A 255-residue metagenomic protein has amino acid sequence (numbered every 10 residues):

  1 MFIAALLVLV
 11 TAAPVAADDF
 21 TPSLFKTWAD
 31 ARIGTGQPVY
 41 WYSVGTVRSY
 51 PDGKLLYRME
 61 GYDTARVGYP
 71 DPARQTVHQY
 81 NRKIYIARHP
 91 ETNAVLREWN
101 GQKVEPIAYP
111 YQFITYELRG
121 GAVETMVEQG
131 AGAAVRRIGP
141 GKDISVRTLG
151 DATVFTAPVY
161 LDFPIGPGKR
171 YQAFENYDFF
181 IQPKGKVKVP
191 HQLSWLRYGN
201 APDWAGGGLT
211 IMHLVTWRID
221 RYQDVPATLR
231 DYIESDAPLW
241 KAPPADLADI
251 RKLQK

Functional and structural regions predicted by a protein language model:
M1-A4: Sec-dependent signal peptide recognition, specifically the positively charged N-region followed immediately by
T11-A13: N-terminal signal peptide c-region/cleavage motif recognized by signal peptidases
A16-A17, Y50, G141, L149: Intrinsically disordered, low-complexity peptide-like regions
A17-H89, T216-K255: N-terminal segment immediately downstream of the Sec signal-peptide cleavage site in secreted/extracellular proteins
D18-F20, T115-V127, A134-R137, D151-F155 (+1 more regions): Long terminal segments
S49-P51, E105, N200-D203: Intrinsic structural disorder/low-complexity segments
Y57-Q182: Predominantly extracellular/secreted and cell-surface proteins with exposed, flexible low-complexity segments
